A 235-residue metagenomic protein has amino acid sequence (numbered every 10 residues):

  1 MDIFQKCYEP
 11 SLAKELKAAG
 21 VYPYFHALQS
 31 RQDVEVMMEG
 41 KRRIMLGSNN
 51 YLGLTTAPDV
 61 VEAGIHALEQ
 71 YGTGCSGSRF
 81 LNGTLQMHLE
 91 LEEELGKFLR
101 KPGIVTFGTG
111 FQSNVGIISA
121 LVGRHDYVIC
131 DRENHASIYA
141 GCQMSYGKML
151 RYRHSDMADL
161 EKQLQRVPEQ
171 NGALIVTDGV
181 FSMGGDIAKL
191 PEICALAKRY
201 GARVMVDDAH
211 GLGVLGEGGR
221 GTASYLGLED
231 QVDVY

Functional and structural regions predicted by a protein language model:
Q5-T73, A202, V234: N-terminal "arm"/small-domain region of PLP-dependent enzymes with the aminotransferase-like
G53-L54, L81-T84, A136, M157-A158 (+2 more regions): Short, small-residue-enriched loops and turns at beta-alpha junctions that line or gate enzyme active sites
S78-N82, E92-G116: Short loop-beta-helix segment that forms the pyridoxal 5′-phosphate
I117-A136: Conserved PLP-anchoring active-site segment centered on the Schiff-base-forming lysine
R124, M144-Y146, Y200, D230-Q231: Short, structured coil segments at secondary-structure junctions
L150, H154-V206: Active-site phosphate-binding strand-loop segment of PLP-dependent enzymes
G201, R220-Y235: Conserved active-site segment immediately N-terminal to the catalytic lysine that forms the internal aldimine
